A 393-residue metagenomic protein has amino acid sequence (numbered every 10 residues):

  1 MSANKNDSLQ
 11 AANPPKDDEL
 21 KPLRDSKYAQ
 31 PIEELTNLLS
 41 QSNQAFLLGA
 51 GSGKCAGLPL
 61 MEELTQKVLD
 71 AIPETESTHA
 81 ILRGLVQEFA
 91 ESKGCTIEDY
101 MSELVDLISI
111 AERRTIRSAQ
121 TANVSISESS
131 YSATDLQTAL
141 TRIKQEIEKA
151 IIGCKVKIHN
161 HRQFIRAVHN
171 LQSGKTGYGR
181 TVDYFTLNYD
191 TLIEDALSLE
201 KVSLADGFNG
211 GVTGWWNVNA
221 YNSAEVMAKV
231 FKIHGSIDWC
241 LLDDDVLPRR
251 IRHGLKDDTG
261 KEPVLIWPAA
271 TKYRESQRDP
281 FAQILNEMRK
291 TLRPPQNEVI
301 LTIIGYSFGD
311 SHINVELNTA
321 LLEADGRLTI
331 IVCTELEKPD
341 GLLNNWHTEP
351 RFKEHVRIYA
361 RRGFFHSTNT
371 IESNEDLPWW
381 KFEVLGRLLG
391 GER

Functional and structural regions predicted by a protein language model:
M1-L48, S52-C55, A220-S223, A282 (+1 more regions): SIR2/sirtuin-family catalytic core signature
L9, P15, R250-Q296: Acidic, metal/cofactor-coordinating or nucleic-acid-engaging core segments within structured domains
N43, A50-V68, I72: N-terminal low-complexity, Ser/Thr- and acidic-residue-enriched intrinsically disordered segments
Q44, L85-Q137, N170-I266, P280: Extended, H/D-rich, highly charged conserved domains that either
C55-G57, I193-A196, W239-D243, S311-H312 (+1 more regions): Short helix/loop capping segments that flank catalytic or ligand/cofactor-binding pockets
P59-K67, S198-L204, L247-P248, L317-T319 (+1 more regions): Short secondary-structure boundary/capping segments
E62-F89: Active-site-surrounding "flap" and adjacent substrate/cofactor-binding loops of secreted or lumenal enzymes, prototyped
T141-F164, W267-D279: Glycine-rich phosphate-binding "P-loop"
